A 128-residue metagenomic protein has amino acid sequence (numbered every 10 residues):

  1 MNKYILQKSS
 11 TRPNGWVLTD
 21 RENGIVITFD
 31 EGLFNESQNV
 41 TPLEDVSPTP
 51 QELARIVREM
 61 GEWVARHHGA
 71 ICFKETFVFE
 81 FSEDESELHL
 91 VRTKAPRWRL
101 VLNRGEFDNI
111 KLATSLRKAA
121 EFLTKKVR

Functional and structural regions predicted by a protein language model:
N2-F29, E75-T93: Amphipathic, interaction-prone secondary-structure segments
G24-V46, S86-I110, T114: Intrinsically disordered, low-complexity regulatory segments enriched in Ser/Thr/Pro and charged residues
N39-F77, G105-R128: Mixed-charge, Lys/Arg-enriched low-complexity segments
